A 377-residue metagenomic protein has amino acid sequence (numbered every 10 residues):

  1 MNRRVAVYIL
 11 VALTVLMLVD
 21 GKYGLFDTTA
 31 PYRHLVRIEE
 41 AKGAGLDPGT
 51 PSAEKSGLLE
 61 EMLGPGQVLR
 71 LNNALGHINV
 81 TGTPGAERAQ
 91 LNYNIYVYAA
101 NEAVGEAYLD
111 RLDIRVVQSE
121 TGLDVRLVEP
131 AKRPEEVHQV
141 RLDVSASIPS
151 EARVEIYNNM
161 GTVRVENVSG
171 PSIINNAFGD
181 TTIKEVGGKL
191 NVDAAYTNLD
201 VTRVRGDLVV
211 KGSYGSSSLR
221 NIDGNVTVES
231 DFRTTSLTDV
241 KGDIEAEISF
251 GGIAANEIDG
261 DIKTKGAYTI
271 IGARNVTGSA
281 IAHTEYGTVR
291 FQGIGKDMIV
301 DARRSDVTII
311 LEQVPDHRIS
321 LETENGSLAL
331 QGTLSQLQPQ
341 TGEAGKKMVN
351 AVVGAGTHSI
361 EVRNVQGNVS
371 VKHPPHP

Functional and structural regions predicted by a protein language model:
M1-A194, N198-P377: Intrinsically disordered, low-complexity terminal regions
